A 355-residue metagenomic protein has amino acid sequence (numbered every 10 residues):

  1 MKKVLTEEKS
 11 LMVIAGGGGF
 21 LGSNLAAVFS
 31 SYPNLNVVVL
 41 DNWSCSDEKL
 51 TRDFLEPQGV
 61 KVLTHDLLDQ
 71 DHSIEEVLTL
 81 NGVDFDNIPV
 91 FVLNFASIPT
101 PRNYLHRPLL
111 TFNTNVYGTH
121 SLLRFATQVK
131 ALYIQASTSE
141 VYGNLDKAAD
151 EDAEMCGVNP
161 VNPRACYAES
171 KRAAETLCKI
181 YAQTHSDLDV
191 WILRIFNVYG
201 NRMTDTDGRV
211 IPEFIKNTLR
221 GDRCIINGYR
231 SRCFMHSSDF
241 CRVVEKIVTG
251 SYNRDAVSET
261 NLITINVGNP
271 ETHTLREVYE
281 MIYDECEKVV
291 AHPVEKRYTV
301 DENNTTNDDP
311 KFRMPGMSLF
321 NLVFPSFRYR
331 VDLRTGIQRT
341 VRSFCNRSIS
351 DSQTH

Functional and structural regions predicted by a protein language model:
M1-F196, M281, S343: N-terminal Rossmann-like NAD(P)+-binding domain of SDR-like oxidoreductases, especially those catalyzing
V4, K9-L11, L25, H65-L68 (+2 more regions): C-terminal substrate-binding subdomain of Rossmann-fold SDR/epimerase-dehydratase oxidoreductases
E56, N162, M203-D207, E271 (+3 more regions): Residue-level signature of the cytosolic catalytic core of signaling kinases
H106-R107, R202-T206, D309-K311: Short, solvent-exposed loop/turn segments at secondary-structure boundaries
T119, D207, I211-P212: Amphipathic alpha-helical segments in well-structured domains
N144-D146, N201-M203, L319: Short beta-loop-alpha junction of Rossmann-like oxidoreductase domains
R164-Y167, F196-G208, G228-S238, N269-E271: Glycine-rich "substrate-gating" loop/helix at the edge of Rossmann-like oxidoreductase active sites
C166, A174, D207, L275 (+1 more regions): Conserved donor sugar-nucleotide recognition element shared by glycan-biosynthetic enzymes
